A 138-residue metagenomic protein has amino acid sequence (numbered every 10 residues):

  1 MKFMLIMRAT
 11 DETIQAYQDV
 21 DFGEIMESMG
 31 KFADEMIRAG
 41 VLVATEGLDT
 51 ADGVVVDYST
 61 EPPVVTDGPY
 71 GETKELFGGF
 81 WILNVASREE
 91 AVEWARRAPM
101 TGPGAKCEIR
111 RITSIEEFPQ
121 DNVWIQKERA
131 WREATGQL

Functional and structural regions predicted by a protein language model:
M1-L138: Conserved, structured core segments of small domains
